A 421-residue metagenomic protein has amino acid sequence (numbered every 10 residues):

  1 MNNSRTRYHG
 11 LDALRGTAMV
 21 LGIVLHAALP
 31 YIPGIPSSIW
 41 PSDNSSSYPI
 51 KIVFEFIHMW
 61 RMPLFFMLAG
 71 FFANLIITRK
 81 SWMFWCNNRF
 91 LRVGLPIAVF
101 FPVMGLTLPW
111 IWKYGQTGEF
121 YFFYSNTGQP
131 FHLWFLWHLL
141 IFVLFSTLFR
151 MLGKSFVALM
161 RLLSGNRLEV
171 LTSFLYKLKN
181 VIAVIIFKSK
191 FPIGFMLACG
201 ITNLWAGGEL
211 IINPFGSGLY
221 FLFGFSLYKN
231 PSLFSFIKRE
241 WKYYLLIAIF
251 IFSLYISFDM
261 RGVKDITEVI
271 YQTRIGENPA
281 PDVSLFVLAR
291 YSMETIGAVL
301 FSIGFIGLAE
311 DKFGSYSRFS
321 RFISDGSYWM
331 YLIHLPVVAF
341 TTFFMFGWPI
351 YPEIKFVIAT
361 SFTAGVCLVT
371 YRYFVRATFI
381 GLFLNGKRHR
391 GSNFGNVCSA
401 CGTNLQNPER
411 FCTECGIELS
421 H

Functional and structural regions predicted by a protein language model:
M1-F394: Alpha-helical transmembrane segments and their immediate juxtamembrane cytosolic regions
N393-H421: Cys/His-rich metal-coordination motifs, chiefly Zn-binding "fingers/knuckles"
